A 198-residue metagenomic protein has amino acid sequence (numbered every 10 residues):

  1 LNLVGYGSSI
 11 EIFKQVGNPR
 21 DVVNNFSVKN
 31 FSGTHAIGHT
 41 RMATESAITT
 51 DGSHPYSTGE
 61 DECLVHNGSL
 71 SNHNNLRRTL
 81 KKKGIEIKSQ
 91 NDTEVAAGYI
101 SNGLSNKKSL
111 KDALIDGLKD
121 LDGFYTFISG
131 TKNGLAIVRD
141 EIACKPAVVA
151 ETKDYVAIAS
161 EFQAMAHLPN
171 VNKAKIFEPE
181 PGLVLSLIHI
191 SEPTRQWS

Functional and structural regions predicted by a protein language model:
L1-S53, E60: Donor-binding/catalytic cores of nucleotide-activated saccharide and glycerol-phosphate transferases/polymerases
L1-Y6, Q15, S53-S71, K119-E161: Conserved catalytic micro-motifs used in adenylation/nucleotidyl-transfer and phosphoryl/amide- and methyl-transfer
I12-F13, V22-V23, E45-I48, H66 (+5 more regions): Short helix/loop capping segments that flank catalytic or ligand/cofactor-binding pockets
T40, T44, N91-T93, T131 (+1 more regions): Ser/Thr-centric signal marking residues that sit in or immediately flank functional binding/regulatory motifs
T44-C63, S69, T126, N170-L187: Acidic loop->beta-strand submotif enriched in PP2C/PPM serine/threonine phosphatases
S71-T131, L135-I137, I158: Short histidine
D112, K119-D122, D154-P181, L185-L187: RNA-binding accessory domains that recognize and position tRNA/RNA substrates
I188-S198: Single conserved hydrophobic/aromatic residue that forms the stacking wall/gate of nucleotide- or nucleobase-binding
